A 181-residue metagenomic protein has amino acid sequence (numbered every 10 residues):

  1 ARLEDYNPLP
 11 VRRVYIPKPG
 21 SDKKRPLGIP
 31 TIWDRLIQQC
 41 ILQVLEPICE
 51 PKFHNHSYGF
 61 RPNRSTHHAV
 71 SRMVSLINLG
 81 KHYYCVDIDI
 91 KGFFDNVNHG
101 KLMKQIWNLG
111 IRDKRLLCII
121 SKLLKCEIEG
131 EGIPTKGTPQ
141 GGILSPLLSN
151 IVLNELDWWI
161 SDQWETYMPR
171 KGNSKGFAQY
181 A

Functional and structural regions predicted by a protein language model:
A1: Compact soluble domain cores
E4-P10, V14-Y15, K52-H56, R61 (+1 more regions): Conserved polymerase palm-domain catalytic core
P26-T31: Conserved phosphate-binding loops in nucleotide/dinucleotide-binding enzymes
I41: Nucleotide/phosphate-binding loop and acidic/charged catalytic motifs in nucleotide-binding or -utilizing enzymes
L45-F53: Glycine-rich phosphate-binding segment of PLP-dependent enzymes
